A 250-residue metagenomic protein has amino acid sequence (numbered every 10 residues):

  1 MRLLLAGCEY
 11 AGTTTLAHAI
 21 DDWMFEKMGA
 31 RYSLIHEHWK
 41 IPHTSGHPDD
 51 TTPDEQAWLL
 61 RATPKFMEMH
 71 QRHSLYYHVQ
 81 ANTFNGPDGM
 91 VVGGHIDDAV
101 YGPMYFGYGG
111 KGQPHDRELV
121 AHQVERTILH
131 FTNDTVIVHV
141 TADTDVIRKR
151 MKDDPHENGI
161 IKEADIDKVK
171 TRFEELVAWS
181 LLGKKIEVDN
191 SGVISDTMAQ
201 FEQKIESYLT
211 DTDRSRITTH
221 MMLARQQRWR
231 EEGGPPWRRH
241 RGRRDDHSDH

Functional and structural regions predicted by a protein language model:
L5: Hydrophobic anchor at the beta1->P-loop junction of P-loop NTPases
C8: P-loop (Walker A) phosphate-binding loop of NTP-binding proteins
A11-G12: Conserved glycine(s) of the Walker
H18-A81, Y101-M104: Conserved substrate/cofactor phosphate-moiety recognition/catalytic segment in nucleotide-dependent phosphotransferases
W39-I41, H95-D97, T141-I147, V193-I194: Conserved nucleotide-binding/hydrolysis micro-motifs of P-loop NTPases
W58-T132: Glycine-rich phosphate-binding loop used to anchor ATP phosphates in small-molecule kinases, encompassing both
Y101-L176: A glycine- and Lys/Arg-enriched "phosphate-lid" helix/loop adjacent to the NTP-binding pocket of small-molecule kinases
D153-H250: NTP-dependent small-molecule kinase module
